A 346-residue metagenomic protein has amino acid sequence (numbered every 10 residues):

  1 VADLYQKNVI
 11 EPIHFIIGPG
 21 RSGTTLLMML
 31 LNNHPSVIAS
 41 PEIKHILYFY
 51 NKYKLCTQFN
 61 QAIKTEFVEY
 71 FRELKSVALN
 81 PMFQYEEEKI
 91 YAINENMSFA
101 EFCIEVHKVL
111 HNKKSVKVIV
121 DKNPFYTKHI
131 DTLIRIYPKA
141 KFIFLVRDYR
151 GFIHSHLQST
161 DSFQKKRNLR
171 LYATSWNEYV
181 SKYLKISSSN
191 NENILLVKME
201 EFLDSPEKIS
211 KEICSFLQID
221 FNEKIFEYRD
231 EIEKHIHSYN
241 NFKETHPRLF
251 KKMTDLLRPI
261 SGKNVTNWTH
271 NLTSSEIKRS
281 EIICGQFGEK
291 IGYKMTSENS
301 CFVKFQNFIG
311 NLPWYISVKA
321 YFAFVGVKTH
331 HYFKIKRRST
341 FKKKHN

Functional and structural regions predicted by a protein language model:
V1-H14, L184-S187, S215, I219-N346: PAPS-dependent sulfotransferases, especially Golgi type II membrane carbohydrate sulfotransferases
E11-P12, S22, F102-E105, F125-K128 (+2 more regions): Short, conserved clusters of charged catalytic residues that mark active-site and nucleotide-handling motifs
F15, L26, K141, S205 (+1 more regions): Amphipathic alpha-helical recognition patches that constitute DNA-binding helices
P19: P-loop (Walker A) phosphate-binding loop of NTP-binding proteins
T25-V37: A conserved segment at the C-terminal end of the G1
N33, A39, H45-Y48, G151 (+1 more regions): Active-site micro-motifs of SAM-dependent methyltransferase domains
A39-D121, F125-T127, V180: PAPS-dependent sulfation machinery
K52, H107-E227, E231-D255: PAPS-dependent sulfotransferase catalytic domain
